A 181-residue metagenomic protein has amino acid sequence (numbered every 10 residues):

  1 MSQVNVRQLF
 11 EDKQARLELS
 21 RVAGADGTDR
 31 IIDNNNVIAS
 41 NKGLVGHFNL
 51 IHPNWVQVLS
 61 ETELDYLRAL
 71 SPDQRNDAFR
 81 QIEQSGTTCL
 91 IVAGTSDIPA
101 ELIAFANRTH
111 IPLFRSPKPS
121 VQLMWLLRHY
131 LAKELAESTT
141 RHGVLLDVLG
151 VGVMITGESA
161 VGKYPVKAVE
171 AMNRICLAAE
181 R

Functional and structural regions predicted by a protein language model:
M1-E83: Gly/Thr-rich phosphate-binding loop signature of adenosyl cofactor/nucleotide-binding cores
W55-V58, T88-I91, I111-F114, G152-M154 (+1 more regions): Structural motif
S60-T62, G94-T95, P117, L149-V151 (+2 more regions): Fold-independent oxyanion-binding glycine-rich loops and adjacent beta-strand/coil segments at enzyme active sites
N76-I91, L149: Long, low-complexity, intrinsically disordered polar/charged segments
Q81, F105, V166-E170: Hydrophobic/aromatic ligand-binding patch that stacks against planar heteroaromatic rings of cofactors or nucleotides
T88-C89, T95-A132: Charged, amphipathic alpha-helical linker segments immediately N-terminal to NTP-binding catalytic cores
L131-G150: P-loop NTPase nucleotide-binding/switch module
G150-R181: Glycine-rich phosphate-binding P-loop
